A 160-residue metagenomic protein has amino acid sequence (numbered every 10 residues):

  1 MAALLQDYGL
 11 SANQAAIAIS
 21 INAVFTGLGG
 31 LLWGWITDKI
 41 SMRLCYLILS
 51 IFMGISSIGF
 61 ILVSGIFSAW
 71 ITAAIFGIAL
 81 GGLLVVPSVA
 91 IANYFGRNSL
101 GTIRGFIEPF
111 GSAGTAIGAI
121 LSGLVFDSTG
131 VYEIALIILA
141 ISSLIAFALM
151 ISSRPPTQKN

Functional and structural regions predicted by a protein language model:
M1-N13: Short amphipathic helix-loop junctions that connect adjacent transmembrane helices in Major Facilitator Superfamily/SLC
G30-S41, F126-D127: Helix-to-loop junctions at the C-terminal end of transmembrane segments in multipass secondary transporters
L44-G59: Structural signature of the two symmetry-related core transmembrane helices
F67-I75: Paired small-residue
G82-F95: Intracellular juxtamembrane helix-capping segments at the cytosolic ends of symmetry-related transmembrane helices
R97-T129: A late C-terminal transmembrane helix in Major Facilitator Superfamily
L124-S142: A membrane-interface helix-boundary motif in multi-pass transporters
I137-N160: Multi-pass alpha-helical transporter architecture, strongest for 12-TM Major Facilitator/SLC carriers used
